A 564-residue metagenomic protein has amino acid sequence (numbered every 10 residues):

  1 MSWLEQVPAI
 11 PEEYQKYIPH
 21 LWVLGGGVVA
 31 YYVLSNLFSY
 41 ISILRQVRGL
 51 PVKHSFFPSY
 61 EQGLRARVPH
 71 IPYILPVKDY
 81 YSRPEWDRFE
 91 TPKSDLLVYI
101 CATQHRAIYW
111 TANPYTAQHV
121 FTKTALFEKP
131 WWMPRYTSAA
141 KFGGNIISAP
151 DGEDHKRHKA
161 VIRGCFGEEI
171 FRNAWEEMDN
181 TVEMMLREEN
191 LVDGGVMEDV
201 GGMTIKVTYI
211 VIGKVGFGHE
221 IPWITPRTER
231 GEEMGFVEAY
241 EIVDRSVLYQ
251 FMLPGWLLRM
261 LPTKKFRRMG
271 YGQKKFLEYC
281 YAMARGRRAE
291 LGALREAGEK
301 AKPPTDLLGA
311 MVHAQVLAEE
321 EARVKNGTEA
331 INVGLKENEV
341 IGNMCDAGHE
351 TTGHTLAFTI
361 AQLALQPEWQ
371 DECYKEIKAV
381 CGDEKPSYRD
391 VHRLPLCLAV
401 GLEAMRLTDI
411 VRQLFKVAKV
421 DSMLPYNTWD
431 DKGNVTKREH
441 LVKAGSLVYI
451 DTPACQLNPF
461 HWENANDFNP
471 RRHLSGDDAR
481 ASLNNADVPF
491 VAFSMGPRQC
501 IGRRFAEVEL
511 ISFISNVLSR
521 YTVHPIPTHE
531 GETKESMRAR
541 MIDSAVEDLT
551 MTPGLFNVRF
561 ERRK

Functional and structural regions predicted by a protein language model:
S2-G144, S148-R157, E176-E188, V207 (+3 more regions): N-terminal membrane-proximal hinge/A-helix region immediately C-terminal to the signal-anchor transmembrane segment
S2-Q6, E12, L549-K564: C-terminal helix/juxtamembrane-tail motif
E13, I74-I108, W131-P150, V161-T225 (+6 more regions): Cytochrome P450 catalytic-domain "roof"
K129-Y136, N173-L356: Cytochrome P450 heme-thiolate monooxygenase catalytic core
D179, E232-A239, E296-D306, A361-Q413 (+6 more regions): Cytochrome P450 I-helix active-site segment
R187, L191, P367-Q370, A486 (+2 more regions): Cytochrome P450 heme-binding "Cys pocket" and the immediately downstream C-terminal segment
T351-A364, F513: Short, small-residue alpha-helix embedded
Q413, K432-G433, I450-A481: Conserved cytochrome P450 K-helix/beta-meander segment immediately N-terminal to the heme-binding cysteine loop
